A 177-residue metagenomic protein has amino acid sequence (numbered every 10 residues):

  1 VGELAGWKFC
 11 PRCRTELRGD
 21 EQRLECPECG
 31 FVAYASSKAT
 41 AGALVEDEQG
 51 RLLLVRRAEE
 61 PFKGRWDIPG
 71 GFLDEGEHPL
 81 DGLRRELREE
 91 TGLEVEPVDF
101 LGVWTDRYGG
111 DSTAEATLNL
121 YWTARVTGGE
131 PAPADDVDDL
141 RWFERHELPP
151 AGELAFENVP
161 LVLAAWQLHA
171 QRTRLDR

Functional and structural regions predicted by a protein language model:
W7, R23: Residues immediately within or flanking Cys/His clusters that coordinate Zn2+ in small zinc-binding modules
C10-C13, C26-C29: Short cysteine-rich clusters marking metal-coordination/redox-active sites
R14-L17, V32-A33: Cys/His-rich microdomains that often coordinate metals
E28-L52, F72: Conserved N-terminal beta-strand and adjoining loop/helix that marks the start of the Nudix/MutT-like hydrolase domain
V45-E46, L54, A124, W142: Conserved hydrophobic "DFG−1" position in protein kinase catalytic cores
D47-E89: Conserved Nudix-box catalytic region and its N-terminal flanking loop in Nudix hydrolases and closely related
L73-E96, W104-N158, V162, L175-R177: Unchanged
